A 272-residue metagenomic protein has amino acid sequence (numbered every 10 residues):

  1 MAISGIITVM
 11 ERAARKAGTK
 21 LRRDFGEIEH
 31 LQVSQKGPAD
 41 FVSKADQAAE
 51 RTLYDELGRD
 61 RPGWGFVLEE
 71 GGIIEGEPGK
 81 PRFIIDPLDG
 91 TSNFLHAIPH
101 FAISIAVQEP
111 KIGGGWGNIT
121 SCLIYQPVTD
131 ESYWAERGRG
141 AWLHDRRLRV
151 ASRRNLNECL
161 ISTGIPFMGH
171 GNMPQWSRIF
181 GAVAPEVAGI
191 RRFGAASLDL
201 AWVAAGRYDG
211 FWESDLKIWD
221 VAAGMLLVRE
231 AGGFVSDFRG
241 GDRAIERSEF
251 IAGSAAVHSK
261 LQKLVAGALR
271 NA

Functional and structural regions predicted by a protein language model:
M1-L88, F234, K260-K263, G267-A272: N-terminal subdomain of lithium-sensitive/metallo-dependent phosphomonoesterases centered on the IMPase/IPPase/PAP
L21, D46, L57, T91 (+6 more regions): Residue-level signal for inorganic ion chemistry
I28, A135-R139, E246: A short, compositionally biased
V33, G58, I73-E75, I124 (+2 more regions): Short secondary-structure boundary/capping segments
D46, F94-A97, I190-F193, S197: Short glycine/threonine-rich catalytic loop with a Thr-x-Gly-x-Asp
E77-W142: DPxDG-like acidic metal-binding loop motif
D145-R146: Residue-level detection of beta-strand-connecting loop/turn positions
R149-A272: An extended, acidic
